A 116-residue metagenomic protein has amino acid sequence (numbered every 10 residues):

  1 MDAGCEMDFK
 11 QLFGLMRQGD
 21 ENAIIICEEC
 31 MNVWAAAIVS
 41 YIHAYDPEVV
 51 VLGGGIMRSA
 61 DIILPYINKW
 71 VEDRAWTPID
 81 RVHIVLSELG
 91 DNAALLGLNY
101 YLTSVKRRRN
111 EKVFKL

Functional and structural regions predicted by a protein language model:
M1-L116: ATP-binding/phosphotransfer module of carbohydrate and carboxylate kinases, centering on a glycine-rich
